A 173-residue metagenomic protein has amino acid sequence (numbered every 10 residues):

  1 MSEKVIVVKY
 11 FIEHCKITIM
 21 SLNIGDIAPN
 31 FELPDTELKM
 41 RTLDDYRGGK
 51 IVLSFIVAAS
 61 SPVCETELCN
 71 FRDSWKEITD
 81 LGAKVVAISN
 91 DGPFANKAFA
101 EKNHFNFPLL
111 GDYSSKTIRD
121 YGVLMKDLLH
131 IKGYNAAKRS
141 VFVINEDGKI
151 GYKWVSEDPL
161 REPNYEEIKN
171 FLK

Functional and structural regions predicted by a protein language model:
M1-I19: N-terminal amphipathic/basic-hydrophobic helices that include classical n-h-c signal peptides and signal-anchor
C15-K173: Chalcogenol-based redox active-site neighborhoods
